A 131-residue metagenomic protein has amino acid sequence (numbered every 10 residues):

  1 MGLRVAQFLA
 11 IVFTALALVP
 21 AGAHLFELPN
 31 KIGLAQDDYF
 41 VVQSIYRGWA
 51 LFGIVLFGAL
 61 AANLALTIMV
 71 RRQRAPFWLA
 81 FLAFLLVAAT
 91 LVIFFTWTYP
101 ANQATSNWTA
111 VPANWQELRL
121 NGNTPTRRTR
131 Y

Functional and structural regions predicted by a protein language model:
G2-A17, A65-L91: Interfacial segments of alpha-helical transmembrane regions
L3-F8, F13-L60, N102-T124: Interfacial loop at the N-terminal end of multi-pass membrane proteins
A35-Q36, V70-R74, F94, T98-Y99 (+1 more regions): Short helix-capping/hinge motifs at transmembrane helix termini and TM-loop junctions
G58-N63, Y131: Hydrophobic cores of alpha-helical transmembrane segments in multi-pass inner/ER membrane proteins, independent
F84-T105: Hydrophobic alpha-helical transmembrane segments of integral membrane proteins
T126-T129: Multi-pass membrane catalytic core of lipid/isoprenoid biosynthesis enzymes
